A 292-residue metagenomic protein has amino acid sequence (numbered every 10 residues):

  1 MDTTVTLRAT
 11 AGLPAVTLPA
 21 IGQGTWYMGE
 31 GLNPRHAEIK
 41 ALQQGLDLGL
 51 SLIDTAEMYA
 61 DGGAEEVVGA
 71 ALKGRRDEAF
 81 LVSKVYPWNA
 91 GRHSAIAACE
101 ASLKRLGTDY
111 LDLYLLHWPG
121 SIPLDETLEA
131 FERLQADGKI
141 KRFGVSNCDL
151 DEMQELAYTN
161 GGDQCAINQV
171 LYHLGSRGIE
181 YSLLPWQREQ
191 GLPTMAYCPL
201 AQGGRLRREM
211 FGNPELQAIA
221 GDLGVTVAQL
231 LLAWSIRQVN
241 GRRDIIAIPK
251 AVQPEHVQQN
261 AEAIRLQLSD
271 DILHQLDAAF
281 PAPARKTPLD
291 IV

Functional and structural regions predicted by a protein language model:
M1-A79, R285, I291-V292: N-terminal binding-site loop/beta-alpha segment at the start of enzyme catalytic domains that lines or forms
A11-P14, D47, G69-D77, E100-T108 (+3 more regions): Acidic (Asp/Glu)-rich catalytic clusters
V16-I21, G49-L52, R76-A79, T108-D112 (+4 more regions): Short, well-ordered coil/turn segments that N-cap beta-strands
G24-H36, S83-H93, H117, I122: Active-site mouth loops of central-metabolism enzymes
L32-G45, G91-L106, E126, M153-Q154 (+1 more regions): Short, acidic/polar
E78-A90, L113-H117, N147, V170-Y172: A short, structured active-site edge motif that brings together acidic residues
L106-I122: Active-site groove signature of glycoside hydrolases
P119-V292: Beta/alpha (TIM)-barrel catalytic core signal, keyed to glycine-rich beta->alpha loops juxtaposed to Asp/Glu that bind
